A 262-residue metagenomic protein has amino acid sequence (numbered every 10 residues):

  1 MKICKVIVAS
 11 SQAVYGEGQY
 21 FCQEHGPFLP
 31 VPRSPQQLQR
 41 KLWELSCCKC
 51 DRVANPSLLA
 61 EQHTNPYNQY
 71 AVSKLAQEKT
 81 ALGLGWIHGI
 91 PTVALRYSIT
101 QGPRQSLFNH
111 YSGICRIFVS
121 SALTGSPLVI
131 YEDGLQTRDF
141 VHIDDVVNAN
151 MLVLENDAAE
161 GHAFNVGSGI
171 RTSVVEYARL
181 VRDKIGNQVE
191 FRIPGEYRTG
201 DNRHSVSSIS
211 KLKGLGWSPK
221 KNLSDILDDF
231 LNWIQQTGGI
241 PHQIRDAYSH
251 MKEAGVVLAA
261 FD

Functional and structural regions predicted by a protein language model:
M1-S98, D229, Q236-T237, H250-M251 (+1 more regions): N-terminal Rossmann-like NAD(P)+-binding domain of SDR-like oxidoreductases, especially those catalyzing
A13-Y15, Q101, I170-T172: Feature marks short, surface-exposed loop/turn motifs that line or immediately flank catalytic pockets and channel
G18-C22, Q105-N109, Y177-R179, H204-S205: Short aromatic-enriched loop/helix-cap "lid" or pocket-rim segments at secondary-structure transitions that line
C22-P27, H110-G113, V147, R182-D183: Glycine-rich, phosphate-binding/catalytic loops in enzymes
C50-N68, T92-L107, I117-V141, N165-G167: A conserved pocket-lining segment of Rossmann-fold NAD(P)-dependent short-chain dehydrogenase/reductase
L75-L82, C115-V119, N148, V175: Conserved active-site helix of classical SDR/Rossmann-fold NAD(P)-dependent CH-OH oxidoreductases
A122-D262: C-terminal substrate-binding subdomain of Rossmann-fold SDR/epimerase-dehydratase oxidoreductases
